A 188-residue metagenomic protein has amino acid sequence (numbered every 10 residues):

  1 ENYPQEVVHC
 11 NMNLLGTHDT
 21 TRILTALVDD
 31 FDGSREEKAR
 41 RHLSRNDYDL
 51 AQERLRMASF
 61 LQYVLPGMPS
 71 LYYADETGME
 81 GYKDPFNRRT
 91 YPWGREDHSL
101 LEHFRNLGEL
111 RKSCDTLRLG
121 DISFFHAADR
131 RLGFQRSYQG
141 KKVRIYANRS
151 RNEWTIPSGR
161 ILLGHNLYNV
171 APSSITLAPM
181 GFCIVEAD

Functional and structural regions predicted by a protein language model:
E1-D188: Active-site and adjacent substrate-binding regions of carbohydrate-active enzymes
